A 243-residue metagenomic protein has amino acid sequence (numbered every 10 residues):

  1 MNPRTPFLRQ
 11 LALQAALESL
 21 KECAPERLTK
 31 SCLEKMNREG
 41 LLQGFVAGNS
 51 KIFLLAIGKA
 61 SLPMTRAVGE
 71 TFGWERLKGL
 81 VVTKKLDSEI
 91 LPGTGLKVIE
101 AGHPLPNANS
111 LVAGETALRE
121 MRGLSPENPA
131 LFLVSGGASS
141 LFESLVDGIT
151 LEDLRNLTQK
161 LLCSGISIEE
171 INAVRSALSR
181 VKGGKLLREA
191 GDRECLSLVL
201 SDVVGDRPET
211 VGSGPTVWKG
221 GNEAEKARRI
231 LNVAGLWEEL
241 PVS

Functional and structural regions predicted by a protein language model:
M1-F53, L62-T71, L105-P126: N-terminal glycine-/serine-/threonine-rich phosphate-binding loop
P3, F7-L11, A15, K59-P63 (+8 more regions): Conserved active-site and cofactor/substrate-binding residues in soluble primary-metabolism enzymes
R27-C32, S167-R175, L236-S243: Flexible, glycine/charged-enriched surface loops at secondary-structure junctions
K51-A56, A130-F132: Short glycine-rich phosphate-binding loop at a beta-alpha junction
A56-A60, M64-E89: Active-site cofactor/substrate anionic-group-binding motifs, chiefly glycine- and Lys/Arg-rich phosphate-binding loops
T83-P126, V174-R175: Glycine-rich oxoanion-binding loops at beta->alpha junctions
P106-N109, R119-T216: Glycine-rich, mobile lid/loop segments that gate access to catalytic sites or pores
R175, R193-L196, G212, W218-S243: Accessory alpha-helical/coil subdomains and C-terminal extensions that flank or cap enzyme catalytic cores
